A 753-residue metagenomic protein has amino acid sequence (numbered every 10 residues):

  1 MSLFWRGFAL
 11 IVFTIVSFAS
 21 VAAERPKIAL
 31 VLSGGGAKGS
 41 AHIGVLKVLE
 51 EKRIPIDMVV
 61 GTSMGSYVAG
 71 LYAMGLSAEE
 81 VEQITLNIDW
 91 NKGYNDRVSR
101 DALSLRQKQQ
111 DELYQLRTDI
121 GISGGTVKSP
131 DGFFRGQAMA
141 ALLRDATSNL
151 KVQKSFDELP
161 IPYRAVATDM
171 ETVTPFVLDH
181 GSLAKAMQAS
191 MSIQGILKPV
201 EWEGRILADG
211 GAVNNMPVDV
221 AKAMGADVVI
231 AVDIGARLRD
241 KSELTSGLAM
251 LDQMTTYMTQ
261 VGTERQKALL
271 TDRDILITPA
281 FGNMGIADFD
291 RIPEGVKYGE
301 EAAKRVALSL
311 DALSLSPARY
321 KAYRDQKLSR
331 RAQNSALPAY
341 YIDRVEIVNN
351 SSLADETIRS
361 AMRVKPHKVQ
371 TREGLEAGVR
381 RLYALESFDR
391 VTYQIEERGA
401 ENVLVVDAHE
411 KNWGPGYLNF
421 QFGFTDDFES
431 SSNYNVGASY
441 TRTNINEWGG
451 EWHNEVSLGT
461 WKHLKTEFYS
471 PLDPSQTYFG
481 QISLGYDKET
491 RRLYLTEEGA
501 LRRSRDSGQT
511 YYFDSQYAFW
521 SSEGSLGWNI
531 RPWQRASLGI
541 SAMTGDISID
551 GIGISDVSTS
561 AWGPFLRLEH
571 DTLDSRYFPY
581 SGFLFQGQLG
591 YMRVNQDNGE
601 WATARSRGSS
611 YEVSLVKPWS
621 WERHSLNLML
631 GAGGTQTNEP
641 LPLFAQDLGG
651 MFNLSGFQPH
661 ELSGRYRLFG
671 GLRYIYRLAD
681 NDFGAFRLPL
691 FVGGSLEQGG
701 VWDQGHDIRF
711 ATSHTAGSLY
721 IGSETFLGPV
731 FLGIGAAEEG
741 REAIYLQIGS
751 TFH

Functional and structural regions predicted by a protein language model:
M1-F8: Bacterial N-terminal signal peptides that target proteins for export
S17-S20: N-terminal signal peptide c-region/cleavage motif recognized by signal peptidases
A22-T62, G70-E397, K411-N412: Patatin-like phospholipase
R239-K241, D311-L328, G582-F585, L626-G634 (+1 more regions): Acidic/histidine-enriched alpha-helical segments
E373, G378, R390-L573, Q646-F652 (+3 more regions): Gram-negative/organellar outer-membrane beta-barrel architecture
I395, F420-F424, V436-A438, N454-L458 (+10 more regions): Transmembrane beta-barrel strands of outer-membrane/channel proteins
V403-V405, Y417-D427, A561-L690, L696 (+2 more regions): C-terminal outer-membrane beta-barrel translocator/porin domains of Gram-negative envelope proteins and their
